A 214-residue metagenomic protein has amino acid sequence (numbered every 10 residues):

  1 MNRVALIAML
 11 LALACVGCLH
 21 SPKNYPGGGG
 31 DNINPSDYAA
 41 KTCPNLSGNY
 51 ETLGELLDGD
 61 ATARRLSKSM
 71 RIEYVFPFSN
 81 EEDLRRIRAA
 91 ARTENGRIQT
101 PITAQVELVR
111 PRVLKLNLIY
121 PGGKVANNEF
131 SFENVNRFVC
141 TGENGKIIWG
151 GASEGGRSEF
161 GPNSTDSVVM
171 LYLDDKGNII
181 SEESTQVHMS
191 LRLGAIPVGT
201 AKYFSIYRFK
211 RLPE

Functional and structural regions predicted by a protein language model:
M1-C18: Sec-dependent bacterial lipoprotein signal peptides
R3, S36-D37, V125-N128: Short, intrinsically disordered, charge-biased short linear motifs at domain edges
M9-A12, D37, N134: Processing junctions and N-termini across compartments
V16-Q105, V109, T165-S167, K176-E214: Amphipathic/hydrophobic helical signal segments and adjacent flexible N-terminal regions that mediate secretion
R85-D175, K210-E214: Contiguous, well-ordered beta-strand patches that form the walls/edges of small beta-barrel/beta-sandwich domains
